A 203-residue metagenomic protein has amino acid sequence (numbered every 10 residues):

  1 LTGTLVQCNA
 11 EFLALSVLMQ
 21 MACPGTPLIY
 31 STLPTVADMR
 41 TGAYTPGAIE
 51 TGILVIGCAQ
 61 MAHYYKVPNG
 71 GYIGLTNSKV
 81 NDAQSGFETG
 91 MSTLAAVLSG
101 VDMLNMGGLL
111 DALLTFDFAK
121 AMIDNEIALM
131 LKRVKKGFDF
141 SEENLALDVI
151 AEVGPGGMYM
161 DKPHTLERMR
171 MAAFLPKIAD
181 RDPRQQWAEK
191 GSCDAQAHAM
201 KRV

Functional and structural regions predicted by a protein language model:
L1-I127: Glycine-rich anion/phosphate-binding loop at the beta-strand->alpha-helix junction
A119-V203: Catalytic-core signal marking the mid-to-C-terminal active-site face
